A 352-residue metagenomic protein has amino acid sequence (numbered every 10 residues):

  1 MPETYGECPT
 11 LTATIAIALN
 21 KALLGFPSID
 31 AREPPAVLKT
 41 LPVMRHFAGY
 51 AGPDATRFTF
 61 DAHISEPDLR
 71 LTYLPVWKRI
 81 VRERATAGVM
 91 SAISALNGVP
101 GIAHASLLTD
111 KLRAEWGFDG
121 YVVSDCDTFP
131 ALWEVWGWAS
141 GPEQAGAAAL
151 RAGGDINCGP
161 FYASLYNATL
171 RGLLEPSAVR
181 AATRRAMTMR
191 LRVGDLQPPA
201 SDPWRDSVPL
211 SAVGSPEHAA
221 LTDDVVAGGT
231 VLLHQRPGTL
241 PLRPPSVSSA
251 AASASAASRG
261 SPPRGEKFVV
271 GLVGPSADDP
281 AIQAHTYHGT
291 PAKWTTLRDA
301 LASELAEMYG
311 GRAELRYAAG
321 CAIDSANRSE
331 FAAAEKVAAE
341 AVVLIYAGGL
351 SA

Functional and structural regions predicted by a protein language model:
M1-A352: Glycoside hydrolase catalytic-domain context in secreted enzymes
